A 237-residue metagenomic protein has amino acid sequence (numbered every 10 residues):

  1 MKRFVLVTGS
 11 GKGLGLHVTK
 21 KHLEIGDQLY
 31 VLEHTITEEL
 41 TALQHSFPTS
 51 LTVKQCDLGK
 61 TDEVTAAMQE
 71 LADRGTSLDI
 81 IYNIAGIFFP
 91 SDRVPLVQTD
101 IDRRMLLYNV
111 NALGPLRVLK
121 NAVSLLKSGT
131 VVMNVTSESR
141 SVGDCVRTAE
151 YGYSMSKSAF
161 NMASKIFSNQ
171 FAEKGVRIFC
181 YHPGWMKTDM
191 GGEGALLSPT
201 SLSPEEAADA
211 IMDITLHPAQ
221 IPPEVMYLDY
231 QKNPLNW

Functional and structural regions predicted by a protein language model:
V7-T8, N83-I84, V131-S137, R177-H182: Structural signature of the Rossmann-like NAD(P)-dependent dehydrogenase/reductase core
G11, G15-T19: N-terminal Rossmann NAD(P)H-binding glycine-rich loop of SDR-like oxidoreductase domains
I25-L40: Conserved glycine-rich Rossmann-like NAD(P)H-binding loop of the short-chain dehydrogenase/reductase
F47-D62: Rossmann-fold cofactor-recognition segment
G59-R74: Conserved Rossmann-fold cofactor-binding substructure of NAD(P)-dependent oxidoreductases
I87-F89, P95-L106, V131-E173: Catalytic loop of short-chain dehydrogenase/reductase
E173, C180, L196-W237: C-terminal helical subdomain
